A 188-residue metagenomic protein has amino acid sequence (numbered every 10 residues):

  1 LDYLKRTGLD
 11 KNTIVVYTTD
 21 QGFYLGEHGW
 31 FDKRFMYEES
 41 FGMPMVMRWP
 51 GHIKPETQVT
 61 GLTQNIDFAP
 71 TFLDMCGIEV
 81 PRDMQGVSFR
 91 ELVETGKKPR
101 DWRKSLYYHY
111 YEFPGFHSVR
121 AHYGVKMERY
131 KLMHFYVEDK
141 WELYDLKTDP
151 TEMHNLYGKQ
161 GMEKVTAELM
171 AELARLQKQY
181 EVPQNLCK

Functional and structural regions predicted by a protein language model:
L1-T57, Q64: Histidine-centered active-site microenvironments of extracellular/periplasmic hydrolases and transferases
R6-L9, K98, G158, K178: Secondary-structure boundary motif
Q21-E27, I66-A69, D74-L146, K164 (+1 more regions): C-terminal cap/loop subdomain of S1 sulfatases and analogous C-terminal strand-loop tails that border
D32, H52-T63, M75-V80, M153-M162: Active-site rim elements
P44, R48, L173-E181: A short, conserved beta-to-alpha structural element at the edge of catalytic cores that scaffolds binding
E91, N155-G158, A171, R175: Charged/polar, solvent-exposed surface patches and flexible loops
D149: Intrinsically disordered, low-complexity polar regions and short flexible loop motifs
